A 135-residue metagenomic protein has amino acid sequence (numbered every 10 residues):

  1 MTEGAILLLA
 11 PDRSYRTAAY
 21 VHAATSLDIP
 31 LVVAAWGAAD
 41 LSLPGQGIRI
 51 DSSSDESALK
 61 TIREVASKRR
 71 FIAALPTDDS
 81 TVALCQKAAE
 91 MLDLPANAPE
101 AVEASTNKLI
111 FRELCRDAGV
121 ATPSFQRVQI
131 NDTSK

Functional and structural regions predicted by a protein language model:
M1-A101, S105-I110, D117: ATP-binding N-terminal substructure of ATP-dependent carboxylate-amine bond-forming enzymes
N107-K135: Active-site nucleotide/adenylate-binding loops and adjacent lid/helix of ATP-dependent enzymes
